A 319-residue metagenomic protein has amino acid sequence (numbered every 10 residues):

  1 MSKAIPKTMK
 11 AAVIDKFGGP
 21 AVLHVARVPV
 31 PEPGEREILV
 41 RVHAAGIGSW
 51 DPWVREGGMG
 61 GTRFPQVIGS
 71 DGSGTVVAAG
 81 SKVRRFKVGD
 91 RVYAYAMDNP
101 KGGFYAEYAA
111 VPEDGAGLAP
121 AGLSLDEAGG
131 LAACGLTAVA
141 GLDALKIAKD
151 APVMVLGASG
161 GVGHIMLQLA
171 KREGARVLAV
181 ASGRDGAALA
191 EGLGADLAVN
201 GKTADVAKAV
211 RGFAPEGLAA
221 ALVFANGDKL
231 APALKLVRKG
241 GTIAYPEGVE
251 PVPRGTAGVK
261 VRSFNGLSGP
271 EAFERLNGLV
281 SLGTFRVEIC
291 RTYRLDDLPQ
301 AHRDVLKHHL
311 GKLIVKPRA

Functional and structural regions predicted by a protein language model:
S2-K7, F273-A319: C-terminal hydrophobic helical "lid"/dimerization subdomain of Rossmann-like NAD(P)H-dependent oxidoreductases
P29-G46, E56-D98: Glycine-rich beta-strand-centered segment in the early N-terminal region that forms part of a ligand/cofactor-binding
R85, Y95-G157: NAD(P)H dinucleotide-binding glycine-rich loop of Rossmann-like/cofactor-binding domains, especially the beta1-alpha1
D90-R91, Y108, P152, R172 (+1 more regions): Residue-level marker of beta-strand positions
F104-Y105, A181-L189, P251, A272: Short, glycine/polar-rich helix-capping loops at beta-to-alpha or helix-loop-helix junctions that flank or form
G129-T203: Mid-domain Rossmann-like dinucleotide-binding core that forms the NAD(H)/NADP(H) cofactor-binding site
A188-R262: Glycine-rich cofactor phosphate-binding loops and adjacent beta1-alpha1 units of small-molecule cofactor enzyme domains
